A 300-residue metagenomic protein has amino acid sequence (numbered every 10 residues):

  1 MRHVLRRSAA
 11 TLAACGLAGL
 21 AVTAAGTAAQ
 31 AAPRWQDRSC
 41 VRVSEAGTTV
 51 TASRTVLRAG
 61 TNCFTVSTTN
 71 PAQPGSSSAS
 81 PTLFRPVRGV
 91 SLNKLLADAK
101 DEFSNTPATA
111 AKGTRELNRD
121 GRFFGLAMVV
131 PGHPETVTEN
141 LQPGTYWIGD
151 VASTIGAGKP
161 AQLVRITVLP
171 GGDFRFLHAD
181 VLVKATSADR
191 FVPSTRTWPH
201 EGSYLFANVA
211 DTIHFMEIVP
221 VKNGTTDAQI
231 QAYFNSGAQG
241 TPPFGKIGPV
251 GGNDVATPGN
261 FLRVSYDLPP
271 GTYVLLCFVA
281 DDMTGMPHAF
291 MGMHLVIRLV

Functional and structural regions predicted by a protein language model:
M1-A31: Secretory targeting and sorting signals
A31-D37: Cleaved targeting-peptide boundary
W35, S44-E45, T49, R54-A59 (+5 more regions): Extracellular/periplasmic metallocenter environments
C40-V41: Short, positively charged
T68-A111, E201, N208-A238: Contiguous segments within soluble domain cores/interaction surfaces
T114-R115: Preference for solvent-exposed, low-hydrophobicity sequence contexts
P131, F234-G259: Tryptophan-paired
R190-T195, Y204: Short helix-to-loop capping/linker segments positioned immediately adjacent to catalytic or ligand/cofactor-binding
